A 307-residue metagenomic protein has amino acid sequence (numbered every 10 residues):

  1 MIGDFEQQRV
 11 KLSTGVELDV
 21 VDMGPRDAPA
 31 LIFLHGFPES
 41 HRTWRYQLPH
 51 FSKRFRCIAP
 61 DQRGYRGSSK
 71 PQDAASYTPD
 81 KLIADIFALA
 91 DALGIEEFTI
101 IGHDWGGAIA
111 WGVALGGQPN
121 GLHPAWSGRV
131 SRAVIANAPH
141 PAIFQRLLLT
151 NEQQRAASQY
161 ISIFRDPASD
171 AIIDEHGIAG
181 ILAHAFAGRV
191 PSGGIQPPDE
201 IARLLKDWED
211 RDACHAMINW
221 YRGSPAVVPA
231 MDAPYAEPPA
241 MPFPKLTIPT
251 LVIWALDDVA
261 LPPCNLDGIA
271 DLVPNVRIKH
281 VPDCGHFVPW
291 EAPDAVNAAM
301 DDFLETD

Functional and structural regions predicted by a protein language model:
I2-Q7, L18, A30, Y65-I101 (+4 more regions): Flexible "cap/lid" subdomain of the alpha/beta-hydrolase fold that forms the substrate-access gate
R9-K11: Residue-level detector of beta-strand face positions
S13-G15: Glycine-centered tight beta-turn/hairpin loop motif at sheet-sheet or coil-to-beta transitions
D19-S69: Conserved HGGG/HGGXW glycine-rich cap/lid loop of the alpha/beta-hydrolase fold
S40-H41, A108, C284-G285: A short, glycine- and basic residue-enriched loop/turn that sits immediately adjacent to a domain's principal
W44-R45, P262-L266, P293-D294: Conserved strand-to-helix beginnings and helix N-cap segments that scaffold or border functional pockets
C284-P293, N297: Catalytic histidine-centered segment of alpha/beta-hydrolase-like enzymes
D302-D307: Generic C-terminal helix-cap and adjacent flexible tail
